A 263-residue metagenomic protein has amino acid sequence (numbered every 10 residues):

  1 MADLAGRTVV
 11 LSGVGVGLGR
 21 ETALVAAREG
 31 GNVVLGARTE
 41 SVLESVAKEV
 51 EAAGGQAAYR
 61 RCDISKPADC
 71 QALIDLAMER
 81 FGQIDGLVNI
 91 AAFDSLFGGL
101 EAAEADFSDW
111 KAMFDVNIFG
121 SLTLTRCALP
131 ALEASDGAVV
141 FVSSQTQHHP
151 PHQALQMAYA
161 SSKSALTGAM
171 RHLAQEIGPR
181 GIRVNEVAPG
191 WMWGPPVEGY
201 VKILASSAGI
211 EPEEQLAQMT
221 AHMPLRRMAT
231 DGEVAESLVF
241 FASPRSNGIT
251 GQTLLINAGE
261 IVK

Functional and structural regions predicted by a protein language model:
G15-V16: Conserved glycine-rich cofactor-binding loop
E29-S45: Conserved glycine-rich Rossmann-like NAD(P)H-binding loop of the short-chain dehydrogenase/reductase
R61-L73, F107: The beta1-alpha1 cofactor-binding region of Rossmann-like NAD(H)/NADP(H)-dependent oxidoreductases
C70, G98-A102, D106-F114, M219: Substrate-binding pocket helix/loop in short-chain dehydrogenase/reductase
L122, A131, L225-I256, I261-V262: C-terminal substrate-recognition "lid" of short-chain dehydrogenase/reductases
V140-A165, M170-P179, M192: Catalytic loop of short-chain dehydrogenase/reductase
G178, R183, I249-G251: Short, small/polar-rich loop/turn modules that mediate ligand/substrate recognition or access, typified
